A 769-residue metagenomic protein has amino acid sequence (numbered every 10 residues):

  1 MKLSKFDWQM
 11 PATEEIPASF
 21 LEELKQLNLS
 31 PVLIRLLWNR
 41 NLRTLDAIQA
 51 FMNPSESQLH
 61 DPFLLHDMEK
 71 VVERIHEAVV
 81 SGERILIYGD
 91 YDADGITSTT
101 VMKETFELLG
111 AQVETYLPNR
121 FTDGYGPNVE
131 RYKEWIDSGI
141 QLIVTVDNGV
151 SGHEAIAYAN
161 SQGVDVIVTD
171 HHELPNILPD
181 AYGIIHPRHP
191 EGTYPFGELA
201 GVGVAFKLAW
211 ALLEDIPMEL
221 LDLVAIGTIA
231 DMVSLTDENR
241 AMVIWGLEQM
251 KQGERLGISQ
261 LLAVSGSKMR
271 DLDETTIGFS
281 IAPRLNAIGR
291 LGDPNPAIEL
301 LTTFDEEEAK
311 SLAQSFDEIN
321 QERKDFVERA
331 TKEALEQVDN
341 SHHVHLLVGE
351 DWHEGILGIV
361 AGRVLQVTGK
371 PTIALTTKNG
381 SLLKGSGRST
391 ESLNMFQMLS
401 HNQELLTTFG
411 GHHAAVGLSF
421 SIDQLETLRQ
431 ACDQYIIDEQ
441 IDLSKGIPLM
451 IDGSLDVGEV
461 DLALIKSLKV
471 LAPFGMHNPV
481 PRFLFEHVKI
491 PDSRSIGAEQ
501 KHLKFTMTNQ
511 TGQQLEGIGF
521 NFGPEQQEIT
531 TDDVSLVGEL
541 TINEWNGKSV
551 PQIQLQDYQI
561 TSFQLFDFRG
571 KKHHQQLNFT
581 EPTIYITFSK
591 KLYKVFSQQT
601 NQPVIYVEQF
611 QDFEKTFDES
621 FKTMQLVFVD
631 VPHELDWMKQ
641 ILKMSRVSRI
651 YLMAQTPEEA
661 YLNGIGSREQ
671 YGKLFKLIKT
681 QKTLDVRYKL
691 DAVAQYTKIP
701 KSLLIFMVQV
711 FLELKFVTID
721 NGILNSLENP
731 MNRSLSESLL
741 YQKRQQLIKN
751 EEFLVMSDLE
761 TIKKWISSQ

Functional and structural regions predicted by a protein language model:
K2, T13-S19, E23-L142, Q162 (+3 more regions): Hydrophobic helix-and-loop "lid/oligomerization" segment in the mid-to-C-terminal part of catalytic domains
Y88, Q141-N148, M624-P632, W637-M638: Acidic beta-strand-to-loop metal/phosphate-binding motif
D90-Y91, P118-F121, N148-G149, H171-L174 (+5 more regions): Short, ordered loop/turn segments at secondary-structure junctions
S98-M102, H153-Q162, H171-H172, P179 (+2 more regions): Short Gly/Thr/Asp-enriched flexible loops that form oxyanion-binding sites at enzyme active sites
E107, R240-A263, S267-A309, A313-V327 (+8 more regions): Acidic, two-metal ion nucleic-acid-processing modules in DNA metabolism proteins
T115, V166-V168, Y182-I184, L223 (+3 more regions): Conserved beta-strand scaffold positions in the cores of enzyme catalytic domains, especially in NTP/NDP-utilizing
K133-V202, F206-A211, T236: Active-site cavity-forming subdomains of large catalytic enzyme subunits
D180-A230, S648-M653, G664-L674: Short alpha-helices
